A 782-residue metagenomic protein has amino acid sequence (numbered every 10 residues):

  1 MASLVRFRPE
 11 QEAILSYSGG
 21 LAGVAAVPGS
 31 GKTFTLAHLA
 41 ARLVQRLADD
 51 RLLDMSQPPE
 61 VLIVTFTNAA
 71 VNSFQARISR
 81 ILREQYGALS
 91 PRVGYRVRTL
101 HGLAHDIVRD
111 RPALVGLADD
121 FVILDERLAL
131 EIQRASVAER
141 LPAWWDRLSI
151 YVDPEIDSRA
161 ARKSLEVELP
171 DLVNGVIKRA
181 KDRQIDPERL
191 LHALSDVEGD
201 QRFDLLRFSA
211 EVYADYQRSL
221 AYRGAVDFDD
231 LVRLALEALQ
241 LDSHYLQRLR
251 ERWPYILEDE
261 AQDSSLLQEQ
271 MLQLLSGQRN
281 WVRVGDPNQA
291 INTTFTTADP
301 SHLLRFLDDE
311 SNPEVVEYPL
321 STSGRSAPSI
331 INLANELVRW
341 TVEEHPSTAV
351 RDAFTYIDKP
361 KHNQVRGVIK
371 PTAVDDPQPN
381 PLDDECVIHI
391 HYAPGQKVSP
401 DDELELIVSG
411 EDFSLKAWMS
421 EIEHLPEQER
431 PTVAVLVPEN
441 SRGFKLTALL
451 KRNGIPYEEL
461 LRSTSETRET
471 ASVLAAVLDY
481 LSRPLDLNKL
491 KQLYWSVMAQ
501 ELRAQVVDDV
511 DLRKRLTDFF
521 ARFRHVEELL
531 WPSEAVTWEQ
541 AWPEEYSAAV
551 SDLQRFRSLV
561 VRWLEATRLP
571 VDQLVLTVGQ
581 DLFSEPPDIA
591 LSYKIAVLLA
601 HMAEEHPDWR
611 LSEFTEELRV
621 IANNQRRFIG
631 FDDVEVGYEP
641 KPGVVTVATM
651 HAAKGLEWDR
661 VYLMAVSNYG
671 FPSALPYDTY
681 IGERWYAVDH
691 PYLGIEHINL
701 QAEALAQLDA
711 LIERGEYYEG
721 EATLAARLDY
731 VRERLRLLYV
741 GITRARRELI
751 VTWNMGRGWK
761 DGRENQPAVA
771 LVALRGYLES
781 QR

Functional and structural regions predicted by a protein language model:
M1-A118, I123, Q247, N335 (+3 more regions): P-loop NTPase Walker
A2-T35, L62-I63, A70-V71, R96 (+6 more regions): Conserved helicase NTPase motor core
R6, A41-A48, L266-K397, D401: Conserved RecA-like helicase ATPase core segment that couples NTP binding/hydrolysis to strand translocation
M55-V71, G94-V97, L320-T322, H391 (+4 more regions): Conserved RecA-like ASCE P-loop NTPase motor core of nucleic-acid helicases/translocases
S56-E60, P91-G94, G277-N280, D286-Q289 (+7 more regions): Short glycine-/polar-rich loops that comprise or flank the Walker A/P-loop and associated switch/sensor motifs
P91, A113-R207, E211, E314-S323 (+2 more regions): ATP-hydrolysis module of ASCE/P-loop NTPase motor domains, specifically the Walker B Asp-Glu catalytic pair
D106, D384-Y392, D402-L406, S420 (+2 more regions): Conserved short internal alpha-helix adjacent to the catalytic or cofactor-binding core of large enzyme scaffolds
Y480-R744, E748-M755, K760, V772-A773 (+1 more regions): Conserved helicase C-terminal RecA-like lobe
